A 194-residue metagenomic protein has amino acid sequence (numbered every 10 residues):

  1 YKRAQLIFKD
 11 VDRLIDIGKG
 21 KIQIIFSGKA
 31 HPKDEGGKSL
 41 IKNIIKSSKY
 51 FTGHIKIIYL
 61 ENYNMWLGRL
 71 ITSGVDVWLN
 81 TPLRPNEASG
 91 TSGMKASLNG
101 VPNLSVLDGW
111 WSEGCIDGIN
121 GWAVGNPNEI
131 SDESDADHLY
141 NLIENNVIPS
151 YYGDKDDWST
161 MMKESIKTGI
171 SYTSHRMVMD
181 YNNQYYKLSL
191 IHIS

Functional and structural regions predicted by a protein language model:
Y1-Y63: Conserved catalytic-core segment of nucleotide-activated headgroup transferases in glycan assembly
I15, G20-I22, T72-S171, D180-N183 (+1 more regions): Catalytic binding pocket for nucleotide-activated donors in carbohydrate/polymer assembly enzymes
W66-L67: Short acidic active-site motifs
I191-S194: Conserved small/polar residues in nucleotide/adenosyl-binding loops
